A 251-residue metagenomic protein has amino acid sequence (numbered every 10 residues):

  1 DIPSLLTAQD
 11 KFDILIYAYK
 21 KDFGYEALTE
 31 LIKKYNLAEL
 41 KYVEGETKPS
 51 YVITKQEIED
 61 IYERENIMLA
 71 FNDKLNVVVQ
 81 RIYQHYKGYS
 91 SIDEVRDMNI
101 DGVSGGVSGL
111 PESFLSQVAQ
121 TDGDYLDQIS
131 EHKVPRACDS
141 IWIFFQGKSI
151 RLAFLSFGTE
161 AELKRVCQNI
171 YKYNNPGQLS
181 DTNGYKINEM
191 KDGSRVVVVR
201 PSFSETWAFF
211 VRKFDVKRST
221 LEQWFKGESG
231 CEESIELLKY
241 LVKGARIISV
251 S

Functional and structural regions predicted by a protein language model:
D1-L179: N-terminal accessory targeting/assembly segments
Q128-G244: P-loop NTP-binding catalytic core
I247: Walker A (P-loop) ATP-phosphate-binding motif of ABC ATPase nucleotide-binding domains
V250: Hydrophobic anchor at the beta1->P-loop junction of P-loop NTPases
